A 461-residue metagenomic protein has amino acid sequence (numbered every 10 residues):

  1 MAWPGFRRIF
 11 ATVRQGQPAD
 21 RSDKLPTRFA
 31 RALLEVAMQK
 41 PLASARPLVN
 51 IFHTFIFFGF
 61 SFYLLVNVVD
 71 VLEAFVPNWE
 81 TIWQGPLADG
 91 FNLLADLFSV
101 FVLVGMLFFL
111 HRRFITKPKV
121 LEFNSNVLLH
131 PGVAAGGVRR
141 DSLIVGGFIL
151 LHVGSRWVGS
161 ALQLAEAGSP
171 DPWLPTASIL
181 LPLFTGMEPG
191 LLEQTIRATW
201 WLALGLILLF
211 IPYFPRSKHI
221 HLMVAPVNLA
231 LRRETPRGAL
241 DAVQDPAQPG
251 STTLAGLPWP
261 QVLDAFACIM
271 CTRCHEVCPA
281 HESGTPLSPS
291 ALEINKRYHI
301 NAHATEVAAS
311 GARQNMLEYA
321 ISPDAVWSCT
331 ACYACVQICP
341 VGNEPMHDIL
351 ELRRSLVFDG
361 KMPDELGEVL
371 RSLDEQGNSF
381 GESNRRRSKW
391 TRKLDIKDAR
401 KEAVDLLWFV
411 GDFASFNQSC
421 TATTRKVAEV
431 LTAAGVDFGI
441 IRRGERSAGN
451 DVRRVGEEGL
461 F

Functional and structural regions predicted by a protein language model:
M1-I115, L257-W259, A265, A291-E293 (+1 more regions): Iron-sulfur-cluster electron-transfer modules
M1-T252, L257-W259: Membrane-embedded alpha-helical bundles of multi-pass integral membrane proteins
S169-P172, R197, I207, I211-C329 (+2 more regions): Ferredoxin-type iron-sulfur electron-transfer modules and their immediate structural context
